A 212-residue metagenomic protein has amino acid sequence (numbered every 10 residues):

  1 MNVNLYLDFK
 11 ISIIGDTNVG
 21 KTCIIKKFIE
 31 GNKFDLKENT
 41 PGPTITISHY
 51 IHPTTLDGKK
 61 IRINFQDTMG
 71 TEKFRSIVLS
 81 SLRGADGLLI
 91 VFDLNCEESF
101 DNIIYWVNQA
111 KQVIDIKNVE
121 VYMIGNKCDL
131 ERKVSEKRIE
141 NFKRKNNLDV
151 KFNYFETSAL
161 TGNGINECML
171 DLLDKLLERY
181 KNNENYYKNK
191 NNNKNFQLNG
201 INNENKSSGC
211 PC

Functional and structural regions predicted by a protein language model:
M1-Y187, P211-C212: TRAFAC-class small GTPase G-domain
N185-I201: Post-kinase regulatory C-tail/linker adjacent to protein kinase catalytic domains
Q197-C212: Polybasic, Ser/Thr-rich amphipathic helices
